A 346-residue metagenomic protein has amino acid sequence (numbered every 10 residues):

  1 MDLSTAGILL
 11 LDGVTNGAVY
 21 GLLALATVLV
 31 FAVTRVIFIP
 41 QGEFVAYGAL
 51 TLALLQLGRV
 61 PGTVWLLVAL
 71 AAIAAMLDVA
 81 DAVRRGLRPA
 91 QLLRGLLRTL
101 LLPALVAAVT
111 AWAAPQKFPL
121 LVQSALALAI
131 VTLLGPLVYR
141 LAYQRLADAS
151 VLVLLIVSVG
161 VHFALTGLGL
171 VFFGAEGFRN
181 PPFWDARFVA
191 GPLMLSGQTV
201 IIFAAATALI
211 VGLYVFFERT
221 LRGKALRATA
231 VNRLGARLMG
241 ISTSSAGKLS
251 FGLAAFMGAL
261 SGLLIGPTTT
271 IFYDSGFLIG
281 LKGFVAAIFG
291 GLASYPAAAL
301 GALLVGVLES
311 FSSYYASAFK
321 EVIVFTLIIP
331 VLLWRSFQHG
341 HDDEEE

Functional and structural regions predicted by a protein language model:
D2-G13, V19, T199, F216-L221 (+2 more regions): Inter-helical junctions in multi-pass inner-membrane proteins, predominant in energy-converting antiporter-like
T5, A71-V109, F172, L234-L238 (+2 more regions): Cytosolic-side transmembrane-helix boundaries in multi-pass membrane proteins
A6-L57, A75-R85, L137-V153, F289-Y295: Single transmembrane alpha-helix segments in multi-pass membrane proteins
T27-A49, G62, G86-L100, D148-V153 (+6 more regions): Short, non-helical or kinked segments that cap or interrupt transmembrane helices
G42-Y47, R94-A104, A127-L128, L146-L170 (+2 more regions): Pore- or pathway-lining transmembrane helices of multi-pass membrane proteins that form conduits for solutes/ions
G62-I156, V161, L300-V305, S336: Alpha-helical transmembrane segments within multi-pass membrane transporters and channels
P119, A127, L141, R145-R219 (+5 more regions): Transmembrane helix-bundle core of multi-pass membrane transporters and related energy-transducing complexes
M194-F272, Y295-L300: Helix-loop-helix "hairpin" substructures at the membrane interface of multi-pass membrane proteins
